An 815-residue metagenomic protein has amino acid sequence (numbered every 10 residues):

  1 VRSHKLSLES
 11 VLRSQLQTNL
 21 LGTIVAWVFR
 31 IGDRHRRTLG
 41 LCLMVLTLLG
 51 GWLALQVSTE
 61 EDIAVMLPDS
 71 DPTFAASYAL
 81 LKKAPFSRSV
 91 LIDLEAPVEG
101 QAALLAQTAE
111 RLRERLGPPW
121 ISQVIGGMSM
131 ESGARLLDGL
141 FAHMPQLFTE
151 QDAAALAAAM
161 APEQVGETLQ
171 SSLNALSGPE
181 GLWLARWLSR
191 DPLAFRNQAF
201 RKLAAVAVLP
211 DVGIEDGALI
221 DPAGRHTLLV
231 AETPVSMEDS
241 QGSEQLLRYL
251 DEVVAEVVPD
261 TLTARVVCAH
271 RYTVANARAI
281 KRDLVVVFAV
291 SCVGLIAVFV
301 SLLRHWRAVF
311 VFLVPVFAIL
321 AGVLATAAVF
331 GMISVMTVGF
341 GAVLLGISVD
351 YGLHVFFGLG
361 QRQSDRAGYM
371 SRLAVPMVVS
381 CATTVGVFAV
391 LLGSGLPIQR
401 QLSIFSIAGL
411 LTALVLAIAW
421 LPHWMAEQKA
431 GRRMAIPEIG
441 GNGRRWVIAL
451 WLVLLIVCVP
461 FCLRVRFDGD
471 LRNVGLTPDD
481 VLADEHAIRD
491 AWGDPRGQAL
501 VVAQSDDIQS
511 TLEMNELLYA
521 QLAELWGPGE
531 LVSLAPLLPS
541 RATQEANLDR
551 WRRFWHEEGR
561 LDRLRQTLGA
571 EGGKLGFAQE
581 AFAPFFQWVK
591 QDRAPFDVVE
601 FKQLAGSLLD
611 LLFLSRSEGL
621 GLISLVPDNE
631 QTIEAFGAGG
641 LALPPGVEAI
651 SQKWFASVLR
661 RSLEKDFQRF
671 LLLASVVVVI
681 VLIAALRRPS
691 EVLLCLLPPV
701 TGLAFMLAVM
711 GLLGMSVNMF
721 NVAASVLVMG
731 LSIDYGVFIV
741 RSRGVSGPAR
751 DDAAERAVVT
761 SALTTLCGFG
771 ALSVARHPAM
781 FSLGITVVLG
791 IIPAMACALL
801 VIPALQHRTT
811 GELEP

Functional and structural regions predicted by a protein language model:
R2, A328-V329, I333, V338 (+6 more regions): Transmembrane alpha-helices and their membrane-interface boundaries in multi-pass membrane transporters and channels
H4, L12-E61, S394, I418 (+1 more regions): Signature of alpha-helical transmembrane segments and their immediate interfacial
A54-V98, V206-A218, R464-D506, G730: Solvent-exposed, non-transmembrane loop/terminal regulatory segments of multi-pass membrane proteins
A103-T227, P528-L608: Alpha-helical transmembrane helix bundles of large polytopic membrane transport and channel proteins
S177-V300, H305, P584-I680: Extracytoplasmic
A308-H354, E691-I739, G770, L800: Hydrophobic transmembrane alpha-helices and their membrane-interface caps in long multi-pass transport proteins
L313, R362-S394, L696, V745-R776 (+1 more regions): Pore- and gate-forming transmembrane helices of large, multi-pass membrane proteins
I448-L568: Juxtamembrane segments of multi-pass membrane proteins
